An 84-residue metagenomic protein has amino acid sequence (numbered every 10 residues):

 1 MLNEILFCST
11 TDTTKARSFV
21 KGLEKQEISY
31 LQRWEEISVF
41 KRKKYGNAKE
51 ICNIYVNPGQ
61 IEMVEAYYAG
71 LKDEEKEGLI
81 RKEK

Functional and structural regions predicted by a protein language model:
M1-K84: Acidic/polar low-complexity segments and flexible, solvent-exposed patches
